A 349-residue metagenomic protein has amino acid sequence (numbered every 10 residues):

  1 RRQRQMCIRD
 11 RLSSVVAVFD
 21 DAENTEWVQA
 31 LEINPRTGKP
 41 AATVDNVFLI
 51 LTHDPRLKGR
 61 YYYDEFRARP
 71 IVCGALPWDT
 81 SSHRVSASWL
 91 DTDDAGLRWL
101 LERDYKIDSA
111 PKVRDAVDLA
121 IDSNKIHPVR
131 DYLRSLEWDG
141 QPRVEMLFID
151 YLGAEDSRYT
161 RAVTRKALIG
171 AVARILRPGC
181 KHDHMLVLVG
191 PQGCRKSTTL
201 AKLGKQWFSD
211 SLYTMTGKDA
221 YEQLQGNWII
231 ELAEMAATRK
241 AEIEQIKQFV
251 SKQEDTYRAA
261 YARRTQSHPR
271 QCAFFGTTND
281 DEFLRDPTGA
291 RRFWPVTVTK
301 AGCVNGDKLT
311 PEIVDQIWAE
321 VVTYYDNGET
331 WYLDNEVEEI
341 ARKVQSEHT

Functional and structural regions predicted by a protein language model:
R1-R4, L168, F275: Short low-polarity hydrophobic stretches
R2-Q5, R9-R143, R158-A162: N-terminal nucleic-acid engagement/recognition segments and initiation subdomains in replication, restriction
C7, K202, F249: Conserved catalytic core of Hanks-type protein kinase domains
R60-E65, P70, A75-P77, M146 (+13 more regions): Residue-level preference for alpha-helix termini and adjacent loops
Y105, A110-H127, K181-H184, S211-L212 (+3 more regions): Feature primarily recognizes SF3-like P-loop helicase cores of small DNA viruses
V117-G226: P-loop NTPase catalytic core of nucleic-acid-dependent motor ATPases
